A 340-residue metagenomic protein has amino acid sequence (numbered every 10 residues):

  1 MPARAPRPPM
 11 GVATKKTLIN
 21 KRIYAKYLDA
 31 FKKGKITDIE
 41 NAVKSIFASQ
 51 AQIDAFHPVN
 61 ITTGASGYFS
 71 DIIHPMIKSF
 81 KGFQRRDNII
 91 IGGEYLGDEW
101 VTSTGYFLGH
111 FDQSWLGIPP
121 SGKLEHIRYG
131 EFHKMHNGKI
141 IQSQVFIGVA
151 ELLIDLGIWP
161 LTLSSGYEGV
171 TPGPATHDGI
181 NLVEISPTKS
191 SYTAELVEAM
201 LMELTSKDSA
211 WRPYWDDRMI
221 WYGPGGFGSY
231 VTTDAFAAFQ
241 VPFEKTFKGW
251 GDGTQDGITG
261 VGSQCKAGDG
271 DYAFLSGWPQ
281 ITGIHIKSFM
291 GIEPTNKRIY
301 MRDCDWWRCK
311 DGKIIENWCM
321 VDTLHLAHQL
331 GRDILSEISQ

Functional and structural regions predicted by a protein language model:
M1-Q340: C-terminal and inter-domain tail/linker signature
